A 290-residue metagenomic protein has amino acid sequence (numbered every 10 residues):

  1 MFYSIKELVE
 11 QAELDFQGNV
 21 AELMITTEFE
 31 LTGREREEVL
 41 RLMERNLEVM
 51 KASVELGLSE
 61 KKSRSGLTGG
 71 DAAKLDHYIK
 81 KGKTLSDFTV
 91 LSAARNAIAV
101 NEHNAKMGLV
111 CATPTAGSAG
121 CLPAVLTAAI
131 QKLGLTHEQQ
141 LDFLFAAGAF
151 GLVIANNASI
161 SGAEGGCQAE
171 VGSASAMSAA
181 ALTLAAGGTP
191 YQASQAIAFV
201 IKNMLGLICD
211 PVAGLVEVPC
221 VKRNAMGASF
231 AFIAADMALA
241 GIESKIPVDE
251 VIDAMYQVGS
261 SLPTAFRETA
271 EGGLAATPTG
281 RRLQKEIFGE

Functional and structural regions predicted by a protein language model:
M1-G108, I130-K132, G241, V248-E290: Generic N-terminal targeting/processing segments that precede catalytic cores or assembly contacts
L85, A112-A119, Q131, L135-T136 (+1 more regions): Glycine- and small hydrophobic-enriched segments that form the cores of compact globular domains
D87-N104, Q139-A158, K202-P211, A270 (+1 more regions): Acidic-glycine-rich active-site phosphate/pyrophosphate-binding loop
M107-V125, A169-A174: Conserved phosphate/anionic-ligand binding catalytic regions in large, soluble enzymes, centered on
S118-T127, S175-A180, A228-A234: Well-ordered alpha-helical segments within folded domains of soluble proteins
P123-G134, L182-G187: Alpha-helical support elements that line or immediately flank enzyme active sites and cofactor-binding pockets
L144, F150-A163, C167-M177, L182: Glycine- and acidic-residue-rich phosphate-binding/metal-coordinating active-site segment common to enzymes that handle
L184-E290: Functionally critical mobile loop/hinge segments
